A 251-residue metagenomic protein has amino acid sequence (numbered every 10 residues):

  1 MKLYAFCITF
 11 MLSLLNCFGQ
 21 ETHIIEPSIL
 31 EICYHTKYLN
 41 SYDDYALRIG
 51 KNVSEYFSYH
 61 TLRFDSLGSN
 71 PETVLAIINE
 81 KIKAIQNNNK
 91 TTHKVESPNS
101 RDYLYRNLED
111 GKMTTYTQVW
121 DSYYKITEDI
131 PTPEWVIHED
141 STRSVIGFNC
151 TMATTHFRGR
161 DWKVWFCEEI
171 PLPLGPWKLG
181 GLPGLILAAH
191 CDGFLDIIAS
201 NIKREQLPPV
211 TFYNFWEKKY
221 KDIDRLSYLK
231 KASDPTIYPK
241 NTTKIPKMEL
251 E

Functional and structural regions predicted by a protein language model:
M1-P27: Bacterial Sec-dependent N-terminal signal peptides
E21-E251: Extended soluble regions of mature proteins
